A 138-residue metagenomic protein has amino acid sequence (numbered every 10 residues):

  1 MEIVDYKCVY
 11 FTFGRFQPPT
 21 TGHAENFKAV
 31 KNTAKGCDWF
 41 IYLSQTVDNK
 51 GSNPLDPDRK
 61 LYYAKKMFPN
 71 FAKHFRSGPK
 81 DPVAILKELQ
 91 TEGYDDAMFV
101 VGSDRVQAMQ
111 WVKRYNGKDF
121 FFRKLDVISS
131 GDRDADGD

Functional and structural regions predicted by a protein language model:
M1-D138: Nucleotidyltransferase catalytic core that binds NTPs
